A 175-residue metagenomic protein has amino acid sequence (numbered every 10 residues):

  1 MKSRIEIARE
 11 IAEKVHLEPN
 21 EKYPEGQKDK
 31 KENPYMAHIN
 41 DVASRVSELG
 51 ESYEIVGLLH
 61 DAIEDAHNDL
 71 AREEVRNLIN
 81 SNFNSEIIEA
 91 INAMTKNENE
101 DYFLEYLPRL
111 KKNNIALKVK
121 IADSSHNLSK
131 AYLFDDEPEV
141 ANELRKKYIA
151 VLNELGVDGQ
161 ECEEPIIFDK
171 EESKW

Functional and structural regions predicted by a protein language model:
M1-W175: Active-site helical microenvironments for divalent-metal-assisted chemistry
